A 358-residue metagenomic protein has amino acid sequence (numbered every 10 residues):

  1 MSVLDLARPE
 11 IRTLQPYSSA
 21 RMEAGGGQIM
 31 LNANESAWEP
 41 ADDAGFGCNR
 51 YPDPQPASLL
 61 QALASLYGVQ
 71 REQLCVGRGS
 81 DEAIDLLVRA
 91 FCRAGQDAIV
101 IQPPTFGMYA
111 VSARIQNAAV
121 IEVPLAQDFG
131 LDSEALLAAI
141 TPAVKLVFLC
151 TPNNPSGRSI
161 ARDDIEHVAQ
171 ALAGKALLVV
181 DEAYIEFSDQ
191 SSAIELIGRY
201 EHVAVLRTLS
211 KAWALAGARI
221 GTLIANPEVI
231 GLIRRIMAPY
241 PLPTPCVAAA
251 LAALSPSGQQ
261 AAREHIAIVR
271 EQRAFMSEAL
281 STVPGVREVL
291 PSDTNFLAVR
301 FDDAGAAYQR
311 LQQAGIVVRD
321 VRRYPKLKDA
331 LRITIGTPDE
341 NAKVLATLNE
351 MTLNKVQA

Functional and structural regions predicted by a protein language model:
M1-L66: N-terminal "arm"/small-domain region of PLP-dependent enzymes with the aminotransferase-like
P56-A98, Q116: Phosphate-binding glycine-rich loop
A90-S112, A126: Conserved PLP-anchoring active-site segment centered on the Schiff-base-forming lysine
P103, E122-Q127, V321-R322: Short beta->alpha connector loops at strand-helix junctions that form conserved, small/polar/Pro-enriched
R114, L131-A143, P155-L215: Active-site pre-lysine segment of PLP-dependent enzymes
D163, Q313-A314, R323-A358: PLP-dependent enzyme catalytic core of the Aspartate aminotransferase-like
H202-T282, V289: PLP-dependent aminotransferase class I/II
V269-R270, T282-A314: Conserved PLP-binding catalytic core of the aspartate aminotransferase-like
